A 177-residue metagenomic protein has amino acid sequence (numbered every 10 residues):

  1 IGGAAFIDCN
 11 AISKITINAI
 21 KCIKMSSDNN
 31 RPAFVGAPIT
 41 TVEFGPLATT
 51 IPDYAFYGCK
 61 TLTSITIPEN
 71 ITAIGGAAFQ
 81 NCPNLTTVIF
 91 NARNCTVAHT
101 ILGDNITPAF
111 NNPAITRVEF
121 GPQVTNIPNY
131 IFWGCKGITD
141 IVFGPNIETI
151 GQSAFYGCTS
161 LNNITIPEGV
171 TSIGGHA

Functional and structural regions predicted by a protein language model:
G2-I7, R31-F34, P52-Y57, G75-Q80 (+4 more regions): Consensus positions within tandem repeat domains that build extended binding/scaffold surfaces
C9-I23, A37-T50, K60-A73, P83-H99 (+3 more regions): Structural signature of tandem-repeat unit edges
S27-I39, I101-N105: Right-handed beta-helix
